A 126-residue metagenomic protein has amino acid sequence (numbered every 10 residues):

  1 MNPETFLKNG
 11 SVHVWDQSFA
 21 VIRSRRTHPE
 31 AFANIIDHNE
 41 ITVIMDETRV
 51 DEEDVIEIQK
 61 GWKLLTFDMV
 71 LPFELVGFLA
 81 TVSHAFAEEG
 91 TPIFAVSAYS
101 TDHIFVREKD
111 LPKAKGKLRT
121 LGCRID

Functional and structural regions predicted by a protein language model:
M1-A87, K113-D126: Regulatory modules associated with amino-acid/nitrogen control
E40-M45, T101-R107: A generic structural motif
E89-I104, D110: A cross-kingdom feature marking solvent-exposed beta-strand/loop segments within repeated, beta-rich binding/scaffold
